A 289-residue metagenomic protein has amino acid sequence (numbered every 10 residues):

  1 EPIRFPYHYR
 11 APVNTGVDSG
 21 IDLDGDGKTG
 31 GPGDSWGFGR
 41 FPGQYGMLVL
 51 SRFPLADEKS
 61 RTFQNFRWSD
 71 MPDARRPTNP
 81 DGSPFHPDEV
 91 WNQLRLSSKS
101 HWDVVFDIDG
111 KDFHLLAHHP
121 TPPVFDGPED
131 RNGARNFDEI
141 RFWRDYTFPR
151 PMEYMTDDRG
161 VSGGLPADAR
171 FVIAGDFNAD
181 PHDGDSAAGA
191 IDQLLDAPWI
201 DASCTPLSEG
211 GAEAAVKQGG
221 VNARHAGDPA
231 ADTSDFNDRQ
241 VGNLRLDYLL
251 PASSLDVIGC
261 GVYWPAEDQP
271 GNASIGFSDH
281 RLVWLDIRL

Functional and structural regions predicted by a protein language model:
E1-D81: Active-site surface patch of divalent metal-dependent phosphodiester/phosphate bond hydrolases
P2-Y7, D109-H114, A167-R170, L255: Loop/turn elements at helix/coil->beta-strand transitions in domains of secreted/extracellular proteins
V17-G20, V124-G127, D180-D185: Extracytoplasmic/secreted cell-surface and envelope-processing proteins
G30-G33, D81-E89, D228-D232, A266-D268: Short Pro/Gly-enriched beta-strand edge/turn motifs at strand-loop
L50-P72, V105-F106, N132-I173, F177-L289: Metal-dependent phosphoester-hydrolase catalytic domains
R52-D57, L96-H119, L289: Beta-strand-turn-beta hairpins that frame and shape the catalytic cleft of phosphate-ester-processing enzymes
F63-D107: Active-site catalytic loop in hydrolytic enzyme cores
K111-A134: Active-site His/acidic residue clusters
